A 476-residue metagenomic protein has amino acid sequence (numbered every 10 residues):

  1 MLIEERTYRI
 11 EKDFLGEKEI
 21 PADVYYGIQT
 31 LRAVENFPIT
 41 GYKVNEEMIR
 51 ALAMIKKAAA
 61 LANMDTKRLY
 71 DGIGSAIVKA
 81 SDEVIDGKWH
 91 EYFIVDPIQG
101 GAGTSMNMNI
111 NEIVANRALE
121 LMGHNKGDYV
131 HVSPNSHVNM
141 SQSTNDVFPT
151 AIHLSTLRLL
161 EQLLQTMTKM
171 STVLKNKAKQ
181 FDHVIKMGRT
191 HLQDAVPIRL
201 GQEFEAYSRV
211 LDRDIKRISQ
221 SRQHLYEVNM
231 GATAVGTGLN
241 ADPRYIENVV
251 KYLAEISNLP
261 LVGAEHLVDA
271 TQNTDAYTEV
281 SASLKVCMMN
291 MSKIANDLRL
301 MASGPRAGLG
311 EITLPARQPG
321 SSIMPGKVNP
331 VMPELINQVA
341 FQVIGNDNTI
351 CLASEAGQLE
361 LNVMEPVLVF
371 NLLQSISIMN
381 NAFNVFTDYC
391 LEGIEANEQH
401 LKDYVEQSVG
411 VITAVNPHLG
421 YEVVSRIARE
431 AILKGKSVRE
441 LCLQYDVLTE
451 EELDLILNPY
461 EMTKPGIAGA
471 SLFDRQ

Functional and structural regions predicted by a protein language model:
M1-Q476: Conserved, well-structured ligand/cofactor-binding cores
